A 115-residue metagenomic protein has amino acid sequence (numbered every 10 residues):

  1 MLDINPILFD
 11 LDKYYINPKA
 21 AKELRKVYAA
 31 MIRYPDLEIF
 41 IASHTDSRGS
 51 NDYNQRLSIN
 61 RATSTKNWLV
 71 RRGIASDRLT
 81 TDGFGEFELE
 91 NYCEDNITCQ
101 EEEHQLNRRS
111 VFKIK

Functional and structural regions predicted by a protein language model:
M1-E38, D77, D95-E101: Periplasmic peptidoglycan-binding/tethering modules of Gram-negative envelope proteins
A42-K115: Periplasmic OmpA-like peptidoglycan-binding domain that tethers envelope proteins to the cell wall
